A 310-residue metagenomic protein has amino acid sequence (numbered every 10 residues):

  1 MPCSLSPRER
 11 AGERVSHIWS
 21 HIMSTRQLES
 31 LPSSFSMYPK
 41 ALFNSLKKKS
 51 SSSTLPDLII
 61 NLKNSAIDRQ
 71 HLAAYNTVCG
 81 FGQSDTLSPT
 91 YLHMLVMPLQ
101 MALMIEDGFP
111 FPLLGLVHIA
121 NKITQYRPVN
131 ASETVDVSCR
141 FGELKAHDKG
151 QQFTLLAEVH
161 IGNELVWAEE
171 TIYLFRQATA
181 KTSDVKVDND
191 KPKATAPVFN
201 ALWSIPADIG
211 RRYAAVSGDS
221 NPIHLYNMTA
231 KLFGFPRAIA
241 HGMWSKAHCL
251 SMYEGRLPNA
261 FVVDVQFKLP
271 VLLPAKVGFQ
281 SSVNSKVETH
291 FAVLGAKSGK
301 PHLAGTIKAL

Functional and structural regions predicted by a protein language model:
E9-R10: Glycine-biased, low-complexity coil/linker segments
E13-I22: Short, Lys/Arg-enriched N-terminal segments with co-localized hydrophobic residues within the first ~10-30 amino acids
I22-A120, A180-V185, N189-R256: Hot-dog-fold acyl-thioester-processing enzymes
I22-N44, S50-L55, P98-M101, I119 (+3 more regions): HotDog/MaoC-like acyl-thioester-processing domains
L113-P128, P258-K268: Small beta-barrel nucleic-acid-binding modules, principally OB-folds
M252-V283: A conserved acidic, glycine/proline-rich C-terminal tail/linker
